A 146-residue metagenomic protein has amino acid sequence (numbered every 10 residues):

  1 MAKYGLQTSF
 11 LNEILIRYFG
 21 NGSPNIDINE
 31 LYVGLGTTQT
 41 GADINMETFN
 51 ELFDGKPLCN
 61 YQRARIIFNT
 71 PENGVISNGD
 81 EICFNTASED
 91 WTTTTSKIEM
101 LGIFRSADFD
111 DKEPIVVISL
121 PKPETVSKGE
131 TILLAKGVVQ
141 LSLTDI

Functional and structural regions predicted by a protein language model:
M1-L101, R105-I146: Small cysteine-rich, disulfide-bonded extracellular modules of the LU/uPAR three-finger superfamily and closely related
